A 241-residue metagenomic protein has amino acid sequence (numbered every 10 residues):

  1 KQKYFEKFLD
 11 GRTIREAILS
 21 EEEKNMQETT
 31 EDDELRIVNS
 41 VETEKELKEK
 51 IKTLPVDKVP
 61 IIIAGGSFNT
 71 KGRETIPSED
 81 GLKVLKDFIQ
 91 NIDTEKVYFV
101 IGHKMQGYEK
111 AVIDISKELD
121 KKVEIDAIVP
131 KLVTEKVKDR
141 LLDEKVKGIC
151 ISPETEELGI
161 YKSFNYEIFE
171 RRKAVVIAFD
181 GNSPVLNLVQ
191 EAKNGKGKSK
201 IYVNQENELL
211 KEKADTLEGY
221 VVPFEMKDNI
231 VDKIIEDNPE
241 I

Functional and structural regions predicted by a protein language model:
Q2-L9: Extreme N-terminal basic, low-complexity initiation segments that serve as generic localization/processing leaders
L9-R12, D33: Intrinsically disordered, low-complexity regions enriched in serine, threonine, proline and polar/charged residues
T13, A17-I18: Short, positively charged and aromatic/hydrophobic N-terminal segments
E21-E22: Amphipathic alpha-helical oligomerization/scaffolding segments
E34-K50, L54-D57, A64-M226: Acidic/glycine-enriched connector segments
L217-I241: C-terminal functional extensions of proteins
